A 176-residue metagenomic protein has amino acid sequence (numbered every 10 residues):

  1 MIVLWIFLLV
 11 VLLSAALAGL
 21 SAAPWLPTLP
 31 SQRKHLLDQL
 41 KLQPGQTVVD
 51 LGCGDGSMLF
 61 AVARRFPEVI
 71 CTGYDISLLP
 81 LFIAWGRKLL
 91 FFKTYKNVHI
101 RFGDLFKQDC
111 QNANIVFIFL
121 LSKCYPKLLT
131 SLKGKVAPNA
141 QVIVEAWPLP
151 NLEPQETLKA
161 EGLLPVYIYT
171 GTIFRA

Functional and structural regions predicted by a protein language model:
M1-Q43: S-adenosyl-L-methionine
P44-G54: Conserved class I S-adenosyl-L-methionine
D55-P67: Conserved SAM-binding loop of SAM-dependent methyltransferases across substrates and taxa, primarily the Class I
I70-D75: Conserved SAM-binding motif I beta-strand of class I
F82-C110: S-adenosyl-L-methionine
A113-K127: A short SAM/SAH-binding and catalytic strip from SAM-dependent methyltransferases
C124-A176: C-terminal substrate-binding/active-site "lid" region of AdoMet-derived donor-dependent transferases
